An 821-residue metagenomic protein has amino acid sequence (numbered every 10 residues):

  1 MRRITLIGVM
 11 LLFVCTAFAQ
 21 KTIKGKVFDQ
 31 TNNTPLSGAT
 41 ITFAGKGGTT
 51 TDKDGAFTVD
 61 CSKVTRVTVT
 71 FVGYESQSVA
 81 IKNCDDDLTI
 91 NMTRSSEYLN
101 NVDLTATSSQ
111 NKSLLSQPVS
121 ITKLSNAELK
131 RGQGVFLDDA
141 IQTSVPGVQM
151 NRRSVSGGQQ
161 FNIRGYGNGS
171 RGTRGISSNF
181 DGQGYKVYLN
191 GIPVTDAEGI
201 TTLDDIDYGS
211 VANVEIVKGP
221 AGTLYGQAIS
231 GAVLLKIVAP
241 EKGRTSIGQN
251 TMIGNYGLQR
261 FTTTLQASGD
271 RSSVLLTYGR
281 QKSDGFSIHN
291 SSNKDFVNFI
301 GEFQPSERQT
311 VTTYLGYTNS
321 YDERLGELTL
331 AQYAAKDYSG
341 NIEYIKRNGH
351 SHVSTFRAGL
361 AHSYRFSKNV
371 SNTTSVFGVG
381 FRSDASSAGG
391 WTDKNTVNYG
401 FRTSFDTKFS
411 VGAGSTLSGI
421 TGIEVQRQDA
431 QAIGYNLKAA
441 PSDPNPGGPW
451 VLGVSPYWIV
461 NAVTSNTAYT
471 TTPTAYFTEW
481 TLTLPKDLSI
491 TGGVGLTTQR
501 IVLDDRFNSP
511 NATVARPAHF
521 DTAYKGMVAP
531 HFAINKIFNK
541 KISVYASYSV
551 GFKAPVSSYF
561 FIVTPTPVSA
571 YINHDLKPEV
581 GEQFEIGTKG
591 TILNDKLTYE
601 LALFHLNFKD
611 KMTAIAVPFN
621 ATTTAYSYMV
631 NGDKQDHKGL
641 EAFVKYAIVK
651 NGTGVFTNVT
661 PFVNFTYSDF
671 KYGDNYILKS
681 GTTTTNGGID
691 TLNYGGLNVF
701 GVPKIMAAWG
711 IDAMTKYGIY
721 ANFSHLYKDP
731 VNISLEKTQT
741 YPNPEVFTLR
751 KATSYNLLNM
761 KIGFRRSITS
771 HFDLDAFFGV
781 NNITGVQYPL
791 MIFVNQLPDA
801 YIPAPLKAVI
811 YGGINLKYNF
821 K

Functional and structural regions predicted by a protein language model:
L6-G8, A19, A546, T657-F662 (+1 more regions): Conserved C-terminal beta-signal and adjacent last beta-strands/turns of outer-membrane beta-barrel proteins
F28-N32, T42, T70-Y74, D85-K130: Short, acidic, small-residue-rich periplasmic hinge/interaction motif at the N-terminus of Gram-negative outer-membrane
G175-N179, G184-Y185, I192-K218: Short acidic/polar hinge/loop motifs at secondary-structure boundaries that mediate gating or recognition
S246, I253-K282, S287-L325, H350-G359 (+3 more regions): Transmembrane beta-barrel wall of Gram-negative outer-membrane proteins
S272, R365, T373-F377, I537 (+5 more regions): Membrane-embedded beta-barrel scaffold of Gram-negative outer-membrane proteins
Q304-T318, S351-N508, I537, L593 (+3 more regions): Face-selective signature of the C-terminal outer-membrane beta-barrel domain
G414-I420, E424-Q426, T467-N607, N658: Structural signature of Gram-negative outer-membrane beta-barrels, strongest in the C-terminal barrel of TonB-dependent
K596, H605-N607, Y628-K737, K817: Gram-negative outer-membrane beta-barrel transporters
